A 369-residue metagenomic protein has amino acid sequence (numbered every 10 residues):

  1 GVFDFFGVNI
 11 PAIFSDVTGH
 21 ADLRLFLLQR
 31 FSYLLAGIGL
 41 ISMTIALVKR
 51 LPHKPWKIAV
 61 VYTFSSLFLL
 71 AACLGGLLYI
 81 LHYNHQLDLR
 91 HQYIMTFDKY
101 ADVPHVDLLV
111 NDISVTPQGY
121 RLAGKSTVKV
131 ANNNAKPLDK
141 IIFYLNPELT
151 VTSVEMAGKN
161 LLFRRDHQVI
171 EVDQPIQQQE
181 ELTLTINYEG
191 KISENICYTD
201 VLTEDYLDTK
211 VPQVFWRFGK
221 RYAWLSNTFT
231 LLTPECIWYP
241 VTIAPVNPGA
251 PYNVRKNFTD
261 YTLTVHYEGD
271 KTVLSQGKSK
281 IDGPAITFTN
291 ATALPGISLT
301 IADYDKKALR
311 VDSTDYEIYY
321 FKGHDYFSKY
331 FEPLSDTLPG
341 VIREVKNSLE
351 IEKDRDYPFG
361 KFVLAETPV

Functional and structural regions predicted by a protein language model:
F3-P11, G19-H20, L25-L28, W56-R121 (+2 more regions): N-terminal, polar/Ser/Thr-rich
L34-F64: Cytosolic-side transmembrane helix boundary signature
L122-S126, L182, T259: Hydrophobic core residues within well-ordered beta-strands of beta-rich domains
K129-N134: Asparagine-centered strand-capping/turn motif at beta-strand->loop junctions
P137-L138, N146-D208, A250-P251, D282-G283 (+1 more regions): A surface-exposed beta-strand-loop module
R165, L263, L309-V369: Juxtacatalytic substrate-recognition/specificity segment
E180-L184, A291-Y304: C-terminal beta-strand-rich structural cap/linker in extracellular carbohydrate-active enzymes
E189-G296: Extended, low-hydrophobicity, Ser/Thr/Pro/Gly-biased non-transmembrane segments
